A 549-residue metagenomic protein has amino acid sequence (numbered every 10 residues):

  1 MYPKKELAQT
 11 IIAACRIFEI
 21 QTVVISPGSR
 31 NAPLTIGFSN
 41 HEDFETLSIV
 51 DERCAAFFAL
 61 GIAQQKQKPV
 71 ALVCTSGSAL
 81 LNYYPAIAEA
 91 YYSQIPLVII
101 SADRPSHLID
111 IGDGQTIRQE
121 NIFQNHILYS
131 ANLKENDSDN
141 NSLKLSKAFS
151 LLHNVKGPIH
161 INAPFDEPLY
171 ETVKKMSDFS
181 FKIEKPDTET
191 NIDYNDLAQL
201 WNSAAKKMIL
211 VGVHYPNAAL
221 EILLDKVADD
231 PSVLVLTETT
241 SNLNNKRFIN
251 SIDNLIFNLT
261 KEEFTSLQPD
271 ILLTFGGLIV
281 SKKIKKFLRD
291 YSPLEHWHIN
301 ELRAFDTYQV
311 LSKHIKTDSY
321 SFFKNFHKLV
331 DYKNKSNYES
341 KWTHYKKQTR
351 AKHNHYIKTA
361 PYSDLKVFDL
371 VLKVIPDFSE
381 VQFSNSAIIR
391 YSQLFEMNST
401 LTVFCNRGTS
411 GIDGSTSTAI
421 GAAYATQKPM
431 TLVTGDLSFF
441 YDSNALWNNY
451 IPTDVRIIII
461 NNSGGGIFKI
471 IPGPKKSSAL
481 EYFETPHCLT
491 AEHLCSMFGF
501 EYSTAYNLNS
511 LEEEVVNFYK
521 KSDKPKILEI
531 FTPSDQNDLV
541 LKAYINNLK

Functional and structural regions predicted by a protein language model:
M1-P3, D290-A387, Y506-K549: Phosphate/pyrophosphate-binding active-site segments
Y2-N82, A88: N-terminal cofactor/phosphate-binding cores enriched in small/glycine residues, especially glycine-rich loops such as
A8-R16, S26-R30, L34-T35, T343-Q427: Active-site diphosphate/adenylate-binding microenvironment
Q9-I20, I62-Q67, F149-K156, Y194-K207 (+4 more regions): Glycine-rich phosphate/diphosphate-binding loops that line cofactor/substrate pockets in enzymes
T22, Q65-C74, L80-N82, A90-I95 (+4 more regions): Structural signature of the thiamine diphosphate
N82, V211-W297, N398-T426, F440-N444 (+1 more regions): Glycine-rich, anion-gripping cofactor-binding loops and their flanking helix/strand elements in enzyme active sites
I100, H107-E120, Y391-K549: Thiamine diphosphate
S101-A148, T237-Y345, Y450, I471-P472 (+1 more regions): Glycine-rich, acidic loop regions that bind phosphate or pyrophosphate groups
